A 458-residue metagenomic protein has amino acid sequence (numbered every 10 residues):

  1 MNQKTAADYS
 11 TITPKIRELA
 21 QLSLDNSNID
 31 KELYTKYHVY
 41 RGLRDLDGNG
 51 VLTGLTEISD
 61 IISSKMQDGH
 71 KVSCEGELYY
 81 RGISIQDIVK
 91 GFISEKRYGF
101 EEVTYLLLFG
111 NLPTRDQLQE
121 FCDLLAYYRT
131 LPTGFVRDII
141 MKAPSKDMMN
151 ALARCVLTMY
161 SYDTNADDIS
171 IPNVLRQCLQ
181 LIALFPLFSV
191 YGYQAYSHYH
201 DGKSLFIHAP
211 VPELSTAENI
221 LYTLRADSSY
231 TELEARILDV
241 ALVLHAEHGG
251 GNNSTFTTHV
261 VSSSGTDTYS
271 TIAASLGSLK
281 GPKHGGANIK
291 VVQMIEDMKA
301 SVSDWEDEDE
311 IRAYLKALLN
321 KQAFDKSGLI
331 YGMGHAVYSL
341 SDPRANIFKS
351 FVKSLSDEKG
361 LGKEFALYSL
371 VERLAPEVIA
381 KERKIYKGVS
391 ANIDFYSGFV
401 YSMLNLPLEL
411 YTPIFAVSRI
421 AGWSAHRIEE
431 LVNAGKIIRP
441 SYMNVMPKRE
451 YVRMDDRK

Functional and structural regions predicted by a protein language model:
N2-K458: Non-transmembrane, aqueous-exposed alpha-helical and coiled segments at domain scale
